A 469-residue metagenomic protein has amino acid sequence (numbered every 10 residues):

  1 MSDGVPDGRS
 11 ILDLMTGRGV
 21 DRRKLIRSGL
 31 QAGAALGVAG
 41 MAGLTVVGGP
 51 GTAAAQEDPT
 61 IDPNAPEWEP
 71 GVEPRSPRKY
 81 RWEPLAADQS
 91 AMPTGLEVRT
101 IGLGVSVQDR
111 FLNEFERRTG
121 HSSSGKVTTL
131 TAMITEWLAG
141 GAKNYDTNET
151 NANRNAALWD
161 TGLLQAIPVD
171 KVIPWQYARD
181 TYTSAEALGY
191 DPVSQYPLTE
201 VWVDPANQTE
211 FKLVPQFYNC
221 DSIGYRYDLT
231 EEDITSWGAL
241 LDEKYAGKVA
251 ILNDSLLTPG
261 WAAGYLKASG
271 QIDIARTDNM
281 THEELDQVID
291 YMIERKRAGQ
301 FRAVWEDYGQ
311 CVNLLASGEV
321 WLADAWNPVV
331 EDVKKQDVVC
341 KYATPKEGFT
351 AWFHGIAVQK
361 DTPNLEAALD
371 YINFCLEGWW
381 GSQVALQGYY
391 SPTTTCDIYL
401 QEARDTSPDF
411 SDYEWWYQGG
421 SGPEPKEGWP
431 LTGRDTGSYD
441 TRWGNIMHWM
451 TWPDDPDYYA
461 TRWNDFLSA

Functional and structural regions predicted by a protein language model:
M1-K24, A42, V47-G48: N-terminal secretory signal peptides
G19, M41-R99: C-terminal segment of N-terminal export signals and the immediately downstream linker at the start of the mature
D21-L36: N-terminal export leaders
P59-P66, K426-A469: Conserved C-terminal helix/tail region of periplasmic/extracytoplasmic solute-binding proteins
V72-T161: Early extracytoplasmic/lumenal segment of secretory-pathway proteins
S106-D109, W159-Q310: Extracytoplasmic ligand-binding site segments that recognize negatively charged/polar headgroups
Q300-D361, I398-R404, P408-D409: Extracytoplasmic/periplasmic substrate-binding proteins
H354, Q359-Y439: Mature extracytoplasmic/periplasmic domains
